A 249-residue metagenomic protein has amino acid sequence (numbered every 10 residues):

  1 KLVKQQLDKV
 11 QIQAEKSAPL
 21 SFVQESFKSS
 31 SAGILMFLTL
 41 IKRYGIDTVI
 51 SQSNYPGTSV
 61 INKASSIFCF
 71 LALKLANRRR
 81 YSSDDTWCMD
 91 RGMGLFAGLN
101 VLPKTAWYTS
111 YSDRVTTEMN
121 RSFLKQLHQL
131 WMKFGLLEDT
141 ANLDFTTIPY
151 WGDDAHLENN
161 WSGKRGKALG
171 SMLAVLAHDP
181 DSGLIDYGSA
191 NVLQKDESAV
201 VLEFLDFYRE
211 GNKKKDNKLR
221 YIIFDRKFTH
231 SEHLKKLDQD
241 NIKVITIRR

Functional and structural regions predicted by a protein language model:
K1-K167, A174-Q194, S198-K214, D238: Dynamic "connector" segments at or just before major functional cores
D144, L219-R220: Short, surface-exposed recognition loops or helix-turn segments adjacent to catalytic cores
T146, D181, K227, R248-R249: Anionic group-transfer/hydrolysis microenvironments
R165-K167, I242-R249: Acidic, His- and aromatic-enriched active-site or binding-groove loops in soluble protein domains that engage sugars
S198, H230-L234: Short, well-ordered alpha-helical microsegments
K213-D216, H233-K243: Short, surface-exposed basic-aromatic patches at helix termini and helix-loop junctions that form
I222-S231: Acidic, metal-coordinating catalytic cores used for nucleic-acid/nucleotide bond scission and strand-transfer chemistry
